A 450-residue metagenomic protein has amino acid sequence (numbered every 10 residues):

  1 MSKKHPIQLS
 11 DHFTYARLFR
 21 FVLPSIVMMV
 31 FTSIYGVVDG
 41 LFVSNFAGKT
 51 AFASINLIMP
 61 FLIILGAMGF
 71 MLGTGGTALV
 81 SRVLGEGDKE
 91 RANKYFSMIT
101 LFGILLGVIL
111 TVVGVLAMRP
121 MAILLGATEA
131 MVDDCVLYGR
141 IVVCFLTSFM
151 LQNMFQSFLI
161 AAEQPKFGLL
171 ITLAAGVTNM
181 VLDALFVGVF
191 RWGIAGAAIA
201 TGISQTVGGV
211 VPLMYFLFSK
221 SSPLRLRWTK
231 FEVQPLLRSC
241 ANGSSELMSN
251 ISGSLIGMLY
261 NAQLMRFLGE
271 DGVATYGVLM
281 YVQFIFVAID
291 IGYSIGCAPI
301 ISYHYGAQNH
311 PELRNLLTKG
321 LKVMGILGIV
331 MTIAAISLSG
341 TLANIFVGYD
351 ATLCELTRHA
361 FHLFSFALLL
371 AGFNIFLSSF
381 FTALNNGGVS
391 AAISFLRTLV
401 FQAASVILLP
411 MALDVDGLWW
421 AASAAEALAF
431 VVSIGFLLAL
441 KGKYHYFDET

Functional and structural regions predicted by a protein language model:
M1-V22, V80-T147, V189-S244, I301-A367 (+1 more regions): Short alpha-helical transmembrane segments in multi-pass integral membrane proteins
S10-A47, P60-G75, L79, V83 (+6 more regions): N-terminal transmembrane alpha-helices
R20-D39, I141, Q152, A175 (+5 more regions): Transmembrane helical elements of multi-pass membrane transporters/channels
I34-F52, A122-E129, L185-W192, S254-I285 (+3 more regions): Helix-terminus/linker motif at the lipid-water interface of multi-pass membrane proteins
D39, G76, A117-M118, F155 (+12 more regions): Hydrophobic/aromatic residues in alpha-helical transmembrane segments
V43-I63, A130-D134, I194-A195, P235-N242 (+5 more regions): Interfacial/gating helices of multi-pass transporter permease domains
F52-V112, F149-G168, T275-S339, A371-I393: Small-residue-rich hydrophobic transmembrane alpha-helices
G73, I141-I160, I171-N179, A197-V210 (+5 more regions): Short runs within selected transmembrane alpha-helices of multi-pass transporters and secretion channels
